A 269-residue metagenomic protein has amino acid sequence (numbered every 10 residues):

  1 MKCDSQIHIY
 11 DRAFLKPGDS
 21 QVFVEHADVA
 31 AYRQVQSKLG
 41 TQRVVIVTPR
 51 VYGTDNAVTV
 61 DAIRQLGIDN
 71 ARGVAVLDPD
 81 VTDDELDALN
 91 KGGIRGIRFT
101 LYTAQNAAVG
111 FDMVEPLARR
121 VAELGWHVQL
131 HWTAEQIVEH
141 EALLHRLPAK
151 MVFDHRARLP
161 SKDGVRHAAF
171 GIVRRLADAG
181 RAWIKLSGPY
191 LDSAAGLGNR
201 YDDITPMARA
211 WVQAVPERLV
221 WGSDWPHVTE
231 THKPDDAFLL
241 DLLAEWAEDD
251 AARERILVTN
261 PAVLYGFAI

Functional and structural regions predicted by a protein language model:
M1, E25-R43, V215-E217, T231-I269: Mid-to-C-terminal alpha-helical segments outside catalytic/metal-binding sites
M1-T54, N90, D241: An N-terminally biased module of ancient metal coordination in phosphate/nucleic-acid-related enzymes
C3-I7, V44-V47, A71-A75, R95-F99 (+4 more regions): Hydrophobic faces of well-ordered beta-strands that scaffold small-molecule active sites in alpha/beta enzyme cores
Q6, Q36, T59, L89 (+6 more regions): Conserved, mostly hydrophobic/aromatic
Y10-A13, V51-T54, D80-V81, A104-Q105 (+4 more regions): Active-site environment of divalent metal-dependent phosphoester hydrolases
G53-E135, A142, K185-P189, L197-G198: Active-site gating/metal-coordination segments in enzymes
N56-A71, I204-V212, D235-W246: Short, electropositive alpha-helical surface patch
G110-W221: Catalytic pocket-lining loop regions of alpha/beta-barrel enzymes, especially the amidohydrolase/enolase/GH5 lineages
